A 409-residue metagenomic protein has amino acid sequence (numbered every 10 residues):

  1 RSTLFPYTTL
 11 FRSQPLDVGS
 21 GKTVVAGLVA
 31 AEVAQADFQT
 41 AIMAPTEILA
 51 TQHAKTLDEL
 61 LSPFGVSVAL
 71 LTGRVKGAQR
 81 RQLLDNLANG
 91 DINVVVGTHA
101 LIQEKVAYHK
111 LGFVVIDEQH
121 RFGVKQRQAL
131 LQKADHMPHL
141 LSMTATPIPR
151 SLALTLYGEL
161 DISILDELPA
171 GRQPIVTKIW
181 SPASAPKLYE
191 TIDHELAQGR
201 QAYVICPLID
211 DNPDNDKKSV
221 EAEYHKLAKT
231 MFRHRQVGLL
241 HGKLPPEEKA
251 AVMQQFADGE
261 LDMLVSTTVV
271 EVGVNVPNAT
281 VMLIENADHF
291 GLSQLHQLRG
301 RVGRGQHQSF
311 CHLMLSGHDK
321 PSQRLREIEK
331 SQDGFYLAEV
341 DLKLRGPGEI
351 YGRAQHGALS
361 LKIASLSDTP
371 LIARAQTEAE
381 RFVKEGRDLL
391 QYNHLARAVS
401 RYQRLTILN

Functional and structural regions predicted by a protein language model:
R1-T9: Single conserved hydrophobic/aromatic residue that forms the stacking wall/gate of nucleotide- or nucleobase-binding
F11-R326, E385, L390, N409: Inter-lobe coupling/hinge segments of SF2-like helicase ATPases
Q306, F310, H318-N409: C-terminal accessory region of SF2 helicases/translocases
